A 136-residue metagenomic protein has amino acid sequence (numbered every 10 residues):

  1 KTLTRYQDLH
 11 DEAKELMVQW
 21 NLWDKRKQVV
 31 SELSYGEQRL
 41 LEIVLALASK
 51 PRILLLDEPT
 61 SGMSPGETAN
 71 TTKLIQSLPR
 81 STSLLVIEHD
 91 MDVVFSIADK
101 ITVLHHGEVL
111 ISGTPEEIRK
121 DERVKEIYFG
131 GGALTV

Functional and structural regions predicted by a protein language model:
K1-V136: Glycine-rich phosphate-binding loops of nucleotide-dependent enzymes
